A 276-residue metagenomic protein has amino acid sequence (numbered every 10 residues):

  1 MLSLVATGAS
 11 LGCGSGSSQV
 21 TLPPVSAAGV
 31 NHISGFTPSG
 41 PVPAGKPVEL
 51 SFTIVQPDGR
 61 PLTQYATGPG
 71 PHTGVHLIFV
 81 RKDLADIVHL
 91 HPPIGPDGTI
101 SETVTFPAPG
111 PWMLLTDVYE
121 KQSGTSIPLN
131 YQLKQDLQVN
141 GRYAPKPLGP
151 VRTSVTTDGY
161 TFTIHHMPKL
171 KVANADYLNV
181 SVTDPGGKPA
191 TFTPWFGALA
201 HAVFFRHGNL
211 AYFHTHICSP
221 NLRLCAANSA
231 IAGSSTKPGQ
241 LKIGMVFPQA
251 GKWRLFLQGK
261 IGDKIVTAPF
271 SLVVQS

Functional and structural regions predicted by a protein language model:
M1-V5: Sec-dependent N-terminal signal peptides
G8-G12: C-terminal motif of bacterial Sec signal peptides marking the signal peptidase cleavage site
C13-S276: N-terminal soluble domains immediately following signal/targeting peptides that reside in extracytoplasmic
